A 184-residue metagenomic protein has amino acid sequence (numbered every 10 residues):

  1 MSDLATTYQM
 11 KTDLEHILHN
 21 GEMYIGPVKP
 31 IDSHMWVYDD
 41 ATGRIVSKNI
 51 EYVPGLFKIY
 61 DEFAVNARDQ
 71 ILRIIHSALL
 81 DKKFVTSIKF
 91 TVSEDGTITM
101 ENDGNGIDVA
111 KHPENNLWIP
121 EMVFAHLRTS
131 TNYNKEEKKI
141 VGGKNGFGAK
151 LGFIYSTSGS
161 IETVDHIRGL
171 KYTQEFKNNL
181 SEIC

Functional and structural regions predicted by a protein language model:
M1-Y8, E94-N116, S130-C184: GHKL-type ATPase core
S2-H16, G26, D32, K58 (+1 more regions): N-terminal amphipathic, basic-rich helices that act as targeting or association modules
I17, I59, V65, Q70 (+2 more regions): Phosphate-binding glycine-rich loops of NTP-binding sites
Y24, A67-Q70, F176: Extreme N-terminal "head/tail" segments of very large remodeling/mechanoenzyme assemblies
Y24-K29, W36-Y60: Conserved short strand/loop->alpha-helix "switch" segment adjacent to the catalytic nucleotide/phosphoryl-transfer site
P27-S33, K135-K139: Short coil/turn segments at secondary-structure boundaries
P54-K58, T86, F90, K150: Long, intrinsically disordered, charge-dense linkers/tails
V65-T131: Conserved beta-strand-loop-beta-strand hairpin that lines the nucleotide-binding pocket of ATP/GTP-utilizing enzymes
